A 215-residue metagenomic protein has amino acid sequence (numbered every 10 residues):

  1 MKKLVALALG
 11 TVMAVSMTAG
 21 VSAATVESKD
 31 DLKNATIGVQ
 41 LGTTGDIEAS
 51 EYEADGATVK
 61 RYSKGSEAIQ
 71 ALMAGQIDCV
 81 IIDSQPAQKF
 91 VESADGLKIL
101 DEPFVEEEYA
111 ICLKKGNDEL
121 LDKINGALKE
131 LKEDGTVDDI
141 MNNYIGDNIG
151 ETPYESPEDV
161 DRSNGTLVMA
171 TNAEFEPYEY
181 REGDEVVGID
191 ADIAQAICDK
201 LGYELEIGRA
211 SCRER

Functional and structural regions predicted by a protein language model:
L9, M13-M17: Hydrophobic core
A23-I37, G42-G45, A54, G116-D118 (+2 more regions): A conserved helix-loop-strand patch within extracytoplasmic ligand-binding domains of the periplasmic binding
A23-T36, G150-V186: Immediate post-signal peptide segment of exported/extracytoplasmic ligand-binding proteins
D30-K33, E51-A54, S66-I81, Q85 (+3 more regions): Short helices/loops that flank or line small-molecule/ion binding pockets
T36, T43, A110-G150, A194-Q195 (+1 more regions): Extended ligand-binding regions for polar small-molecule ligands
T58-R61, Q70, K123, D139 (+1 more regions): Extracytoplasmic small-molecule ligand-binding "clamshell" domains of the periplasmic binding protein/Venus flytrap
D78-D83, K98-L100, K132, E206: Paired acidic/hydrophobic, glycine-rich loop segments that form the ligand-binding mouth/hinge of periplasmic-binding
S84, Q88-N125, E151-S156, V160 (+1 more regions): Periplasmic-binding protein-like
